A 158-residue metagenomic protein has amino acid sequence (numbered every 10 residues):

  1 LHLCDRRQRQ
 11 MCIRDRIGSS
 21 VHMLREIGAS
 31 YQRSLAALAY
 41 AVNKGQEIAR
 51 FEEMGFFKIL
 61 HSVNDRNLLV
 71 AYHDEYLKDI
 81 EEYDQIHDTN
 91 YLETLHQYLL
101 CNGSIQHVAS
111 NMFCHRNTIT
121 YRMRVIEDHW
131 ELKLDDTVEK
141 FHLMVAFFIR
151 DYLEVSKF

Functional and structural regions predicted by a protein language model:
L1-I13: Single conserved hydrophobic/aromatic residue that forms the stacking wall/gate of nucleotide- or nucleobase-binding
R14-Y31, E47-F51: A short glycine-enriched loop-to-beta-strand structural element that forms part of the catalytic core of nucleotide
S30, Y40, H115, R122: Residues within the DNA-recognition helix of helix-turn-helix
R50-Q85, D151-F158: Linker/hinge segments immediately adjacent to helix-turn-helix/homeobox DNA-binding domains
N90-Y98, H142-L143: Short alpha-helical "packing" element that flanks the helix-turn-helix/winged-helix DNA-binding module
V108-A109: Short alpha-helical "recognition helix" segments of helix-turn-helix
D128-L143: Short, Lys/Arg-enriched C-terminal cap helix and immediately downstream tail that follows
